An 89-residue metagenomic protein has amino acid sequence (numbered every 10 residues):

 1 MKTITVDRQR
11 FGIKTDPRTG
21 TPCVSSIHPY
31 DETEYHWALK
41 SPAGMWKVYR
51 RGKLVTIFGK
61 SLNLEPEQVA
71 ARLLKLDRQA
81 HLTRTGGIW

Functional and structural regions predicted by a protein language model:
M1-P42: Short N-terminal "domain-start" leader segments that mark the transition from disordered tails or signal peptides into
A43-W89: Mixed-charge, Lys/Arg-enriched low-complexity segments
